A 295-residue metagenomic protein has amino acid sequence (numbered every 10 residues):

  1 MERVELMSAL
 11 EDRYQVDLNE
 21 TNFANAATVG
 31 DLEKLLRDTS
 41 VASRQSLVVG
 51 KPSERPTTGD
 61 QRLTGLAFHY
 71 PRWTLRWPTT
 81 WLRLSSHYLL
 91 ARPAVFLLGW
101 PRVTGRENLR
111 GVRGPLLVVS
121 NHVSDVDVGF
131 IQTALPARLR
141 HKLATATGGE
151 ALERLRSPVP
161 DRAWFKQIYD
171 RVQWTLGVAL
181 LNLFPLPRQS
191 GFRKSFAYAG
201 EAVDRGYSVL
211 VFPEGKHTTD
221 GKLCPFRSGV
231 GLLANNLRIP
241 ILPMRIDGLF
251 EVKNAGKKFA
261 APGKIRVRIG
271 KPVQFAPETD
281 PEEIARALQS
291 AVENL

Functional and structural regions predicted by a protein language model:
M1-T64: Phosphopantetheine-dependent thiolation modules in NRPS/PKS and related acyl-activating systems
E5, V126-F130, G229-L232: Short amphipathic alpha-helical face segments that pack within enzyme cores and frequently flank/anchor catalytic
L10, V118, V211: Conserved S/T- and glycine-rich ATP-binding loop of Class I adenylate-forming
G50-L82, G149-Y169: Compositionally biased, charge-rich terminal segments
T74-L98, S157-N182, R193, A197 (+2 more regions): Alpha-helical membrane-targeting segments
A91-H122: Helix-to-loop junction immediately C-terminal to a conserved catalytic motif
R113-S190: Catalytic core of membrane glycerolipid acyltransferases/transacylases, capturing the structured, soluble-facing
S190-L295: Non-catalytic C-terminal accessory region of glycerolipid acyltransferases and related lyso-lipid remodeling enzymes
